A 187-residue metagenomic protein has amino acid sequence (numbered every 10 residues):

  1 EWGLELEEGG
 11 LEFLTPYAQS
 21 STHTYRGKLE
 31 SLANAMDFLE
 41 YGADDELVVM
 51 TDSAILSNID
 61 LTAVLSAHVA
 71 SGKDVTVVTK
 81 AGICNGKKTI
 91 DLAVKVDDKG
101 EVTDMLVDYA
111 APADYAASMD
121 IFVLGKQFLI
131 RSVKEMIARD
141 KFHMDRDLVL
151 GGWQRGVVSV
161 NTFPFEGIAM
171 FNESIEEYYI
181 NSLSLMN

Functional and structural regions predicted by a protein language model:
E1-L56, L61-A63: Conserved N-terminal catalytic core of the sugar/cofactor nucleotidyltransferase
W2-F13, K95-D97, L150-R155: Short, conserved catalytic or adaptor-binding loops enriched in Gly and charged residues
G10-F13, V75-V77, V160-T162: Conserved beta-strand scaffold positions in the cores of enzyme catalytic domains, especially in NTP/NDP-utilizing
P16, V78-T79, M105, F163: Generic beta-sheet signal
Q19, A54-I55, I83-C84, G167-A169: Short histidine/acidic/glycine/proline-rich micro-motifs that form metal- and phosphate-coordinating active-site loops
A33-N34, Y41-D45, G86-Y109: Rossmann-like NAD(P)H-binding beta-loop-alpha module
E40, V49, L65, V69 (+1 more regions): Catalytic-core segments of class I nucleotidyltransferases/pyrophosphorylases that form NMP-activated intermediates
L56-T89, V96: Conserved donor-nucleotide/metal-binding helix-loop-beta segment in metal-dependent transferases, i.e., the alpha-helix
